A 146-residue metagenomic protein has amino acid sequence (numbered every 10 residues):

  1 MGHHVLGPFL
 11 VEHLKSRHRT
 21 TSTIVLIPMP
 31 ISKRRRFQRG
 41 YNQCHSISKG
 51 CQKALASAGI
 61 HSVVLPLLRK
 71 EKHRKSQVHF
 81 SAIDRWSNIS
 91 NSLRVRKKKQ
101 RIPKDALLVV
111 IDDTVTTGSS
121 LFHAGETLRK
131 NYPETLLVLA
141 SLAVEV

Functional and structural regions predicted by a protein language model:
M1-V110, T117-V146: Conserved PRPP/pyrophosphate-binding segment of the phosphoribosyltransferase/PRPP-pathway fold
